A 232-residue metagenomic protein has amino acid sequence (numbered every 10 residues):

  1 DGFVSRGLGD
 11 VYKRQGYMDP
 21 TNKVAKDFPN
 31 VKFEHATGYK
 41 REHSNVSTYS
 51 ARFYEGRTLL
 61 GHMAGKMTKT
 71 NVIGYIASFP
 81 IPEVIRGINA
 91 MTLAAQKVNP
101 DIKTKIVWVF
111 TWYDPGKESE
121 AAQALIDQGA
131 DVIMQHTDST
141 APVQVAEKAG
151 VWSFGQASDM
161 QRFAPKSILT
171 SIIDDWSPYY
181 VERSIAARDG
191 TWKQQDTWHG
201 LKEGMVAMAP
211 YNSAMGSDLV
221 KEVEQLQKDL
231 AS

Functional and structural regions predicted by a protein language model:
D1-L8, Y12: Single conserved hydrophobic/aromatic residue that forms the stacking wall/gate of nucleotide- or nucleobase-binding
S5-R6, F110-I126: Structural motif
Q15-K23, E118-Q156, K166, S177-P178: Hydrophobic alpha-helical
K26-A51, S158-S167: Flexible loop/hinge segments that line or gate small-molecule binding clefts
G38, A51-T58, S78-I88, I106-G116 (+2 more regions): Hinge/beta->alpha junction and helix N-cap segments in small-molecule ligand-binding domains
Y49-N71, I172-T191: Hydrophobic alpha-helical segments within soluble ligand-binding/sensing domains
R57-I102, I106, D196-G216: An alpha-beta-alpha
L169-S232: Structured C-terminal subdomain patch of bacterial secreted/periplasmic proteins
